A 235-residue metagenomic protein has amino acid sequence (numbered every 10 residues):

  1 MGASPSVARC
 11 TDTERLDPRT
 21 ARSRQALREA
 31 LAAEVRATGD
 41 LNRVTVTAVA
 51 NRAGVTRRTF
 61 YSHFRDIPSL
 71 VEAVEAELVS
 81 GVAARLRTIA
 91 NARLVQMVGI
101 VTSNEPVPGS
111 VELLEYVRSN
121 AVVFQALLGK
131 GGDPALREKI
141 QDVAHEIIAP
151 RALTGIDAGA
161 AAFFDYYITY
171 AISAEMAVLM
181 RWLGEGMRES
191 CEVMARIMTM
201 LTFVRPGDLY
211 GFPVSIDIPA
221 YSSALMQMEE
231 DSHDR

Functional and structural regions predicted by a protein language model:
M1-R22, Y210-R235: N-terminal intrinsically disordered/low-complexity leader segments
G2-S4, H145, A162-R205: Hydrophobic alpha-helical segments that form the core of small-molecule binding pockets and/or dimer interfaces
A21-T47: Short, amphipathic alpha-helix enriched in basic
A30, H63, A73: Residues in the recognition helix of alpha-helical DNA-binding motifs
A37-S69: Helix-turn-helix
V46, V74-T88: Short, basic, alpha-helical segments at the C-terminal edge of helix-turn-helix-like DNA-binding modules
L86-V122: Hydrophobic alpha-helical connector segments
E112, G129-D157, A162-A177, G207: Amphipathic alpha-helical packing segments from all-alpha helical-bundle domains
